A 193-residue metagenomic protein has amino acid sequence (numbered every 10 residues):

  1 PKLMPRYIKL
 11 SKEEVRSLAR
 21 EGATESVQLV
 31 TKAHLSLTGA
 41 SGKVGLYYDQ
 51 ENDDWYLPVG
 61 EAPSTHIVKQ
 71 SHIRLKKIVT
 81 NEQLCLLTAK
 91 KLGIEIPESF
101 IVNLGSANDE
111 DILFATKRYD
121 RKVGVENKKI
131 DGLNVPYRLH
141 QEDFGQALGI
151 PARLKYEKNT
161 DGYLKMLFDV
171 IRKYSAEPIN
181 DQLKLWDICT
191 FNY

Functional and structural regions predicted by a protein language model:
P1-Y193: Phosphate/dinucleotide-binding and metal-coordinating scaffold of catalytic cores in nucleotide-dependent enzymes
